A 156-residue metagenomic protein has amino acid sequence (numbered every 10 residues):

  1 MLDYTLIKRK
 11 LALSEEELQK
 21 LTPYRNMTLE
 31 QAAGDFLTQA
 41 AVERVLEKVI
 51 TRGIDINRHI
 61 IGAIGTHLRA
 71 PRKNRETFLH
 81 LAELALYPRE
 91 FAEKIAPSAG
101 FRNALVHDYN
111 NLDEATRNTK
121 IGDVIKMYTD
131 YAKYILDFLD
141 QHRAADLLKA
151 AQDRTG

Functional and structural regions predicted by a protein language model:
M1-G156: Solvent-exposed interaction patches of small proteins and small membrane subunits
